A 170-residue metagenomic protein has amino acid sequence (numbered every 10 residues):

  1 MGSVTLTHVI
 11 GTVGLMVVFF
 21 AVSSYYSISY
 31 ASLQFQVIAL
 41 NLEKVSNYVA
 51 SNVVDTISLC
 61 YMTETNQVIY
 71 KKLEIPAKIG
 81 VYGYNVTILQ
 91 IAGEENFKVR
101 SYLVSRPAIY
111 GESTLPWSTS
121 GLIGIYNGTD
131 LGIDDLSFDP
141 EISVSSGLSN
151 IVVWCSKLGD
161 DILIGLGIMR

Functional and structural regions predicted by a protein language model:
M1-Y26: N-terminal single-pass transmembrane signal-anchor helix
S24-R170: N-terminal export/assembly leader peptides and their processing motifs that target proteins to secretory
